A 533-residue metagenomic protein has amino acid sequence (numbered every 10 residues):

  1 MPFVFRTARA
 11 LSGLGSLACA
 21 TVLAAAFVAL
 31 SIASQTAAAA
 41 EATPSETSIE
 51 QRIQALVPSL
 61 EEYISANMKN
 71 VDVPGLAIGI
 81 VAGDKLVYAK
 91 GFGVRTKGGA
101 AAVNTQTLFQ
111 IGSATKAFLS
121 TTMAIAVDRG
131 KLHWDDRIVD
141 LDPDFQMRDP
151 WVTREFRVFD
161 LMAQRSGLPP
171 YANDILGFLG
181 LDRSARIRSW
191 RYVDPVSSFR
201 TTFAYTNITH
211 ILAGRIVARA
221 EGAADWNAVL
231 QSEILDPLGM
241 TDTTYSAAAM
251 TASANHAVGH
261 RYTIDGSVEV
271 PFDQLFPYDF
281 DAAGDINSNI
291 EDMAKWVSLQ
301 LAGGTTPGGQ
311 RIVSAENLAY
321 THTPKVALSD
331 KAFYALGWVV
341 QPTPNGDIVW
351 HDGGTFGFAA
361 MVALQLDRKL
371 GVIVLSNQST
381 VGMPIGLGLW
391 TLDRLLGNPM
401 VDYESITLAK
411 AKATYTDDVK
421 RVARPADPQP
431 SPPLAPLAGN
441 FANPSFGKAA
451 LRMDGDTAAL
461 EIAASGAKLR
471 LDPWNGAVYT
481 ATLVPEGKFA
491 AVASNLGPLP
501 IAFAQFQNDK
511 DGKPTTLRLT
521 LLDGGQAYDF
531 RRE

Functional and structural regions predicted by a protein language model:
M1-G15: N-terminal secretory signal peptides that target proteins for export/translocation
G13-A33: Bacterial N-terminal signal peptides
A39-E41, L389-E533: Peripheral terminal and inter-domain segments
I49-I111, K131-H133, D140-L141, Q146-R148 (+2 more regions): Short, conserved catalytic-motif segment at the N-terminal edge
D72-G75, F356-A359, S445: Short, small/polar residue-rich loop motifs at catalytic or cofactor-binding pockets
G91-K97, P150-F356, A360-L364, S379: Short, surface-exposed loop or secondary-structure junction motifs that flank catalytic or metal-binding residues
M361-L364, R368-N377, L517-L519: Short, well-ordered beta-strand elements
